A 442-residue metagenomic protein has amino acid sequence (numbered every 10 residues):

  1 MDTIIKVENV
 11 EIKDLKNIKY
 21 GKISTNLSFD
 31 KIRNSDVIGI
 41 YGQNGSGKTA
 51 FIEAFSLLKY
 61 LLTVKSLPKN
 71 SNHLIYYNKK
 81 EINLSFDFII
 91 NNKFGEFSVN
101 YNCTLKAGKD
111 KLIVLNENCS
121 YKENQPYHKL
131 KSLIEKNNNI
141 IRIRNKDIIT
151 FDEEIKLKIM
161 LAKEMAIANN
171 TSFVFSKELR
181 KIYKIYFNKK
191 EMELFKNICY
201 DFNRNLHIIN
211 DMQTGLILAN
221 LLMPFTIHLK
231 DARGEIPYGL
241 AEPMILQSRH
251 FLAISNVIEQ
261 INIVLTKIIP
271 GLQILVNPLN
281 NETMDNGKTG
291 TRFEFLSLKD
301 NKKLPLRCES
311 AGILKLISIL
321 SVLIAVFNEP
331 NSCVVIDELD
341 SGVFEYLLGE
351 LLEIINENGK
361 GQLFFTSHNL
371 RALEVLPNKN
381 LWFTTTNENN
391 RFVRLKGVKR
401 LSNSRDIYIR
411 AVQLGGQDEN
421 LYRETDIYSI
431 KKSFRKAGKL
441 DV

Functional and structural regions predicted by a protein language model:
M1-V64, G290-E424, K439-L440: Switch/communication elements of ASCE P-loop NTPase nucleotide-binding domains
E8, K13, S24-S28, D87-N91 (+7 more regions): A structural detector for beta-sheet-dominated domains
E8-N9, D36, G95-Q125, E282-K299 (+1 more regions): Short, well-ordered strand-loop elements centered on a beta-strand within folded domains, enriched for acidic residues
K22-T25, E96-L105, N124-K146, F151 (+2 more regions): Short amphipathic beta-strand/extended segments with alternating polar/hydrophobic composition
R33, I52-D110: Conserved P-loop NTP-binding catalytic core
F55, K59-L62, L105-A107, V257-Q273 (+1 more regions): Hydrophobic, Leu/Ile/Phe/Ala-enriched alpha-helical segments that form helix-helix packing faces
K106-K267: Electropositive, glycine-dotted interaction segments that contact anionic polymers or phosphate-rich ligands
G234-C308, G416, R423-V442: Extended helical coiled-coil dimerization/tether regions that scaffold and oligomerize large DNA-maintenance assemblies
